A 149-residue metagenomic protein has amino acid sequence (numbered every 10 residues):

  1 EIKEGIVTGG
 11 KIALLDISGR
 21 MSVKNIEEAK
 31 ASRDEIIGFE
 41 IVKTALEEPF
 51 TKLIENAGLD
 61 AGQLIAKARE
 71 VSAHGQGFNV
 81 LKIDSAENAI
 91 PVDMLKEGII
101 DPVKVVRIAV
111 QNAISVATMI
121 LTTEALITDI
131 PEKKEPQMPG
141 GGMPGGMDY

Functional and structural regions predicted by a protein language model:
E1-Y149: Extended, low-charge hydrophobic alpha-helical regions
